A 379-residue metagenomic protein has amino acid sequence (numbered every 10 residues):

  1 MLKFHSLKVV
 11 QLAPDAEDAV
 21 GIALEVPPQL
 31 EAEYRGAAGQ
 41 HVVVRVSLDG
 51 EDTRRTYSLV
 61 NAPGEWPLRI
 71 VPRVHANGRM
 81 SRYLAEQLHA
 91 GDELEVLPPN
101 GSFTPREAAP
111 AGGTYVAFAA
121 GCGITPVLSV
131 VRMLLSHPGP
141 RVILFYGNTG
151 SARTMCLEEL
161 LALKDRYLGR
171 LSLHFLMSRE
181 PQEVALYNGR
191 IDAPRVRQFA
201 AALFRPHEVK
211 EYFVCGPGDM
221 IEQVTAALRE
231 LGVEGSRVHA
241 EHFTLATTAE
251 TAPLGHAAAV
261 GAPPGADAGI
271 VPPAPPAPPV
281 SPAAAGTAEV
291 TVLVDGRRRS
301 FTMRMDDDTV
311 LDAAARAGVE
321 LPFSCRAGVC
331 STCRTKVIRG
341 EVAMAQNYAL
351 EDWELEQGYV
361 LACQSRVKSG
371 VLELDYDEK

Functional and structural regions predicted by a protein language model:
L2-E93, L97, P110-G113, N148-G150 (+2 more regions): Ferredoxin-reductase
V26, V46-L48, V292-G296, Y376: Short acidic, glycine-rich loop/turn motifs
S47, P99-N100, I338, D377: Short, surface-exposed secondary-structure boundary micro-motifs
R82-V280, E289-T291: FNR/FR-type flavoprotein reductase catalytic core
A283-P322, R326: C-terminal accessory/binding modules appended to enzymatic or scaffolding proteins
A315-A317, P322, T332-K379: Iron-sulfur (Fe-S) cluster-binding segments and ferredoxin-like electron-carrier domains, especially [2Fe-2S]
